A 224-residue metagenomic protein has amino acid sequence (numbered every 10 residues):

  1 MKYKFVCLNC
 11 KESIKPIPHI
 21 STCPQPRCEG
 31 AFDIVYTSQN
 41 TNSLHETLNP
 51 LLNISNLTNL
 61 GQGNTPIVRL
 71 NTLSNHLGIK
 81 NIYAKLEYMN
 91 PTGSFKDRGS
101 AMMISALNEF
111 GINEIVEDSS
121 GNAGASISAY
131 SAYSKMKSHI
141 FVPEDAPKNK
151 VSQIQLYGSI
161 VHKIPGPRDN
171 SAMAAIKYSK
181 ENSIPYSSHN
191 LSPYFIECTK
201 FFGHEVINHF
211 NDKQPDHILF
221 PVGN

Functional and structural regions predicted by a protein language model:
M1-N224: PLP-dependent amino-acid enzyme catalytic core
